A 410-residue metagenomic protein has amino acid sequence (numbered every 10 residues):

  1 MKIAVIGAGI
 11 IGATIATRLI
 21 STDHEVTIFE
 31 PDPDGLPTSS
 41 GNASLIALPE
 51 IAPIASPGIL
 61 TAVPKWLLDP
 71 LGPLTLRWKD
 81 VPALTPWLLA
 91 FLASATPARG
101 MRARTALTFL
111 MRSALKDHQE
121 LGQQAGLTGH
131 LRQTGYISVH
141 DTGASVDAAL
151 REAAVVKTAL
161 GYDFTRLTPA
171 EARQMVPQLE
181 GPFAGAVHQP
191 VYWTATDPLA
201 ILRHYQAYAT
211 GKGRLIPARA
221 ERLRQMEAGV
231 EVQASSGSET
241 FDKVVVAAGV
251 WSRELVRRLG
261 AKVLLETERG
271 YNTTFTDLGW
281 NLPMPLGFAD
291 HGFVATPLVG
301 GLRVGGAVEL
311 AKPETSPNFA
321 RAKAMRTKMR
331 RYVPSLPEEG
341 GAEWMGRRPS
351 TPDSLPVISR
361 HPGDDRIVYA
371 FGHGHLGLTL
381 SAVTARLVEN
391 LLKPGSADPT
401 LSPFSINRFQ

Functional and structural regions predicted by a protein language model:
K2-T27: N-terminal Rossmann-like FAD-binding beta1-loop-alpha1 element of flavoenzymes
S21-S40: Glycine-rich FAD pyrophosphate-binding loop
P31, N42-L45, E50-S94, R224-G229 (+1 more regions): Active-site substrate-recognition segment that forms the wall of the catalytic cavity or substrate channel
T85-A200, H204: Rossmann-like flavin
L160, D290, R331-Q410: C-terminal catalytic lobe of FAD-dependent flavoproteins
L167-E171, M175, R214-V230: A conserved short coil-to-beta-strand element within the FAD-binding core of flavoproteins
